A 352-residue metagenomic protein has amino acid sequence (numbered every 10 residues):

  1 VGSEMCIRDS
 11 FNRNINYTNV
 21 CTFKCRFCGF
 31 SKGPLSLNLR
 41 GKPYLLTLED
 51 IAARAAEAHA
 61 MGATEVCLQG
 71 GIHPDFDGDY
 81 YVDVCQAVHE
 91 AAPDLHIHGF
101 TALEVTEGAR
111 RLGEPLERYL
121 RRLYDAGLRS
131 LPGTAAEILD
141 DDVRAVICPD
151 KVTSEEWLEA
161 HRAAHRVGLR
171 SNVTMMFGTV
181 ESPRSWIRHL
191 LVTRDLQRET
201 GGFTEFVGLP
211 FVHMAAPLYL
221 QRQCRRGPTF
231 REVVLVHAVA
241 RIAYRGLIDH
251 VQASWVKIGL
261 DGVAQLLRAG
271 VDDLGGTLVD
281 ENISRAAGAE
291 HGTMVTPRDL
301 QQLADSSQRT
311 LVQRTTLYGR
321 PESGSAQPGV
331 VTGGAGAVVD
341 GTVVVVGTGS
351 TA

Functional and structural regions predicted by a protein language model:
G2-I7: Short, small-residue-biased leader/transition segments that mark boundaries at the very start of proteins
F11-I15, L39, Q69-D79, D141 (+2 more regions): Glycine-rich, proline-tolerant flexible connector loops at the mouths of alpha/beta enzymes
N12-D50, H73: Canonical Radical SAM [4Fe-4S] cluster-binding loop centered on the CxxxCxxC motif and its immediate flanking residues
R13, A55, Y81-Q86, L120-R121 (+6 more regions): Generic structural signal for well-ordered alpha-helices, preferentially at hydrophobic/aromatic core positions
C25, L68, L131, A164 (+3 more regions): Conserved, mostly hydrophobic/aromatic
I51, Y81, L116, W157 (+2 more regions): Aromatic/hydrophobic pocket-lining residues that form the small-molecule binding cavity in soluble enzyme cores
A53, H59, L191, Q197-A352: Auxiliary Fe-S-binding modules of radical SAM enzymes
A60-H161, H165-V173, T179, H250: Conserved SAM/AdoMet-binding glycine-rich loop
